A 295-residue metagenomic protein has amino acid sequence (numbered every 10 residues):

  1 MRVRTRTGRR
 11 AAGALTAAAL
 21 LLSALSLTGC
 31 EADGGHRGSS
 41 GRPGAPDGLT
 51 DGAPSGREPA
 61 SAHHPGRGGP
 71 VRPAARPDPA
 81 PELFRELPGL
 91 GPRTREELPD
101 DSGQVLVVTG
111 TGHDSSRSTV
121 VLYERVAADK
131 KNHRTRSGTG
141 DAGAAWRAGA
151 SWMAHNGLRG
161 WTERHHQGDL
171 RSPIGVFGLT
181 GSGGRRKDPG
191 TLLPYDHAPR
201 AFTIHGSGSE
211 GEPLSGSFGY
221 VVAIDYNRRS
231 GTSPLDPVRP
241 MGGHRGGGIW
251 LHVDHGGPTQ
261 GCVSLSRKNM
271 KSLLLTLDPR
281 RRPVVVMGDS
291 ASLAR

Functional and structural regions predicted by a protein language model:
M1-G34: Secretory targeting and sorting signals
C30-V253, L275, S290-R295: Cell wall/extracellular polymer interaction/catalysis modules
I249-H252, P258-R295: Extracellularly exposed regions in secreted/surface proteins, prominently low-complexity, repeat-rich
